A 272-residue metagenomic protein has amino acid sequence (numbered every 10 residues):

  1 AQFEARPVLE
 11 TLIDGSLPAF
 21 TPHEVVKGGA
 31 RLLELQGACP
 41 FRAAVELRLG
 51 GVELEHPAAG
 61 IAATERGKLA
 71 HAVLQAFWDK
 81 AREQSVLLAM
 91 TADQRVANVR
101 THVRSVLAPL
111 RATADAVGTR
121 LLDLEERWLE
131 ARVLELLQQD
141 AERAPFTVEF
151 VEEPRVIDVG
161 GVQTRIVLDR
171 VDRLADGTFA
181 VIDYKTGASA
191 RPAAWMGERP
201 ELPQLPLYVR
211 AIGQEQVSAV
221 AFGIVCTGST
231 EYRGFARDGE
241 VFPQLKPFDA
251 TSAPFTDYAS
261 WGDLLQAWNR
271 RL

Functional and structural regions predicted by a protein language model:
A1-L272: Structural signature of nuclease core domains in nucleic-acid processing machines
